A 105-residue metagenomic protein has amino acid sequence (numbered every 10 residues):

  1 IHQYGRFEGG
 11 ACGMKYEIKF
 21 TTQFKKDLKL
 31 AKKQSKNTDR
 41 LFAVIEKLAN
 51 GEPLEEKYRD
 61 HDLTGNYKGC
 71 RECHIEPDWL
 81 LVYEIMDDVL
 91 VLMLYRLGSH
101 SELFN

Functional and structural regions predicted by a protein language model:
I1-P77, M86-L92, L97, S101-N105: Basic, Lys/Arg-enriched alpha-helical interface segments
